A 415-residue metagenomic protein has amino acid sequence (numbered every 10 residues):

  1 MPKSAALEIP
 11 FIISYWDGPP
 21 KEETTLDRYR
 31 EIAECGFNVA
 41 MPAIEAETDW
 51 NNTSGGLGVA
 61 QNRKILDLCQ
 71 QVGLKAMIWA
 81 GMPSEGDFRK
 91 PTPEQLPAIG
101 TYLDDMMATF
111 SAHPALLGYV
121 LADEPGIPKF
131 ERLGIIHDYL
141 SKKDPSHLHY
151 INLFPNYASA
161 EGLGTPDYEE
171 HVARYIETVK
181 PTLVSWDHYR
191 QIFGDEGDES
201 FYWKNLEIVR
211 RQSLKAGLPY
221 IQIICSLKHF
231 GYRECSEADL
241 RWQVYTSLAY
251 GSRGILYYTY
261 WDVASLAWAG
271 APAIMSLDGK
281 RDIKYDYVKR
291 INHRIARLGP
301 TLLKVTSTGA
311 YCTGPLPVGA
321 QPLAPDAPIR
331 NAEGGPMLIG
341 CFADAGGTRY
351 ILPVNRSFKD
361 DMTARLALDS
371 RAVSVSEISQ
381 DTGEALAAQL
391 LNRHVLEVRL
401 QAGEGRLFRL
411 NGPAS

Functional and structural regions predicted by a protein language model:
W16-D17, W79-G86, H137-E169, A216-H229 (+2 more regions): Aromatic-lined carbohydrate-recognition surfaces of secreted/lumenal glycan-active proteins
D17-E34, A98-A108, L163-E177, S236-Y245: Short, acidic/polar
L26-M106, P128-Y150, G197-N205: Aromatic-lined substrate-binding rim segments of carbohydrate-active enzymes
S84-D87, I208-W242, I274: Active-site clefts of carbohydrate-active enzymes
Y102-R132, I136, H171-A173, E177-D195: Active-site groove signature of glycoside hydrolases
E234, A238-K289, H293, Y311-T313: Aromatic/acidic polysaccharide-binding cleft in carbohydrate-active enzymes
L316-R371, G403: Carbohydrate-binding surface patches
Q389-S415: C-terminal beta-strand-rich structural cap/linker in extracellular carbohydrate-active enzymes
